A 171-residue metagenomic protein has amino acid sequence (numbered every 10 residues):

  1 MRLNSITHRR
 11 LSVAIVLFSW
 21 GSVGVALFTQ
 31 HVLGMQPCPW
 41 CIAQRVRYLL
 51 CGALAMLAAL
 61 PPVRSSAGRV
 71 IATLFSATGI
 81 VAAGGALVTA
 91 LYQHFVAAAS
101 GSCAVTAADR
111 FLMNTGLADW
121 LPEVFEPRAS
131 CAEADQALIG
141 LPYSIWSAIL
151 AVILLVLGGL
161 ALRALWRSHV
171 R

Functional and structural regions predicted by a protein language model:
S5-L17, S66-L87, V156: Interfacial segments of alpha-helical transmembrane regions
I15-S22, L54, F75, A82 (+2 more regions): Hydrophobic residues within membrane-embedded alpha-helical segments of Major Facilitator Superfamily
V16-Q36, A55-A59, P122-E123: Immediate flanking context of iron-sulfur cluster ligation sites
G21-Q30, G84-S100: C-terminal TM-helix exit segments that contain a strictly Trp-centered aromatic cap at the helix terminus
M35-L50: Loop-to-helix transition at the N-terminal end of transmembrane alpha-helices
L57-S65, G159-W166: Structural signal for the C-terminal ends of transmembrane alpha-helices and the immediately following loop
A97-P142: Extracytosolic (periplasmic/ER-lumenal) interhelical loops and adjacent juxtamembrane/interface segments of multi-pass
E126-R171: A hydrophobic membrane-anchoring alpha-helix module
